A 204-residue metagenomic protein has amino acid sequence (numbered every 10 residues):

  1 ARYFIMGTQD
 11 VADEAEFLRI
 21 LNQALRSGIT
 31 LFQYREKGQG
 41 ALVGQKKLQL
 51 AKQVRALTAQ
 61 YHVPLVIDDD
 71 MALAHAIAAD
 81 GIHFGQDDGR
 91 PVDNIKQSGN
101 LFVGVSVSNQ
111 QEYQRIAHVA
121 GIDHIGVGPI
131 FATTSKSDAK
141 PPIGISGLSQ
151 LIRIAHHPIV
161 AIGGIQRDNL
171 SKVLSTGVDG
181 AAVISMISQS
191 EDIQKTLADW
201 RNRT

Functional and structural regions predicted by a protein language model:
A1-G81, D88-G89, Q97-H124, K140 (+5 more regions): Conserved N-terminal beta1-alpha1 strand-loop-helix module at the mouth
S135-S137: Glycine/threonine-rich flexible loop motifs
G147: Conserved cofactor-binding/catalytic machinery of classical short-chain dehydrogenase/reductase
